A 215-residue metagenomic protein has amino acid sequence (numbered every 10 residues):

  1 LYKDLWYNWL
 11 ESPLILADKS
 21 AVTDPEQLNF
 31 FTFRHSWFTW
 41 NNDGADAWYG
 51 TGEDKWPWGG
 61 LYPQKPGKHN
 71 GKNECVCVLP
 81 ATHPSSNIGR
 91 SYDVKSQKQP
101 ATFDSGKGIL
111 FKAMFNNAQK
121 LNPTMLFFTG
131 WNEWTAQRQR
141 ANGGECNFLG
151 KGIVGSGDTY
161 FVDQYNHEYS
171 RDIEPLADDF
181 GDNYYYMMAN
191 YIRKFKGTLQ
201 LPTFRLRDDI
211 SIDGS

Functional and structural regions predicted by a protein language model:
L1-S211: Glycan-processing catalytic domains of CAZymes
